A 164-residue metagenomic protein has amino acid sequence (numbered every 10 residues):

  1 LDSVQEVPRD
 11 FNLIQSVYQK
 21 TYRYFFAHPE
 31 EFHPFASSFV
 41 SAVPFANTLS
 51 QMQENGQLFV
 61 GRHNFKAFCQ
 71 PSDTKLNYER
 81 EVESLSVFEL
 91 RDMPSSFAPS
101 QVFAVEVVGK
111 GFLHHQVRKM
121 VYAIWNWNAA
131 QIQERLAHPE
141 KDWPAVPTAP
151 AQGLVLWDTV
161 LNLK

Functional and structural regions predicted by a protein language model:
L1-K164: Structured-RNA-binding interfaces characteristic of tRNA pseudouridine synthases
